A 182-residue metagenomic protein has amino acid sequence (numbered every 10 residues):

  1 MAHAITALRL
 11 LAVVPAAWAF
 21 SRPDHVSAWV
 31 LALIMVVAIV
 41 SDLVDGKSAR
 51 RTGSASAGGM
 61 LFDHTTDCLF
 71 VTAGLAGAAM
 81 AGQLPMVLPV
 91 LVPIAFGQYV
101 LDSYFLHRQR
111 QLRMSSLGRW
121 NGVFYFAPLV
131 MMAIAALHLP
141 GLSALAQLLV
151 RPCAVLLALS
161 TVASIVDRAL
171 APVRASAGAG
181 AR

Functional and structural regions predicted by a protein language model:
M1-A4, S54-D63: Short, amphipathic, aromatic/basic-enriched membrane-interface segments that mark the entry/exit of transmembrane
A2-P15: The first (N-terminal) embedded transmembrane alpha-helix
L10, L33, H64-R182: A feature for the membrane-embedded catalytic helix bundles of lipid/isoprenoid biosynthetic enzymes
V14-A17, D45-A49, T72-A79: Generic transmembrane alpha-helix signature in multi-pass membrane proteins, especially transporters/channels
A16-V26: Short, hydrophobic transmembrane alpha-helix segments
D24-H25, G46-G58, M80-P85: Short juxtamembrane and helix-loop transition motifs at transmembrane-helix boundaries in membrane proteins
L31-I39: Short hydrophobic/aromatic, small-residue-rich stretches within specific transmembrane helices of secondary active
A38-S41, D45, L61-F62, T66: Structural signature of the GPCR N-terminal helical module
